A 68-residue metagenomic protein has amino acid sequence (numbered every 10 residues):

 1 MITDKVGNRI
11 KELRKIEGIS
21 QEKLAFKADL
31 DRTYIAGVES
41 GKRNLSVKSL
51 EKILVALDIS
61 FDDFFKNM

Functional and structural regions predicted by a protein language model:
M1-K5: A detector for short, charged/polar N-terminal pre-domain segments
N8-F26: Short basic helix-loop element that most often maps to the first helix and adjoining turn of HTH DNA-binding modules
I10, L24-A25, I35-V38, F64: Conserved hydrophobic/aromatic packing and binding residues within compact polymer-binding modules
I10, Q21, R32, V47-L50: Helix-turn-helix DNA-binding elements, focusing on the entry/boundary residues of the two helices that contact DNA
I16, D63-M68: Short, charged recognition helix plus adjacent turn of helix-turn-helix-like nucleic-acid-binding domains
L30-R43: Recognition helix of helix-turn-helix/homeodomain-like DNA-binding domains that insert into the DNA major groove
S40, I59, K66: Short, conserved catalytic or interaction motifs in soluble domains
K48-D63: DNA major-groove recognition helix of helix-turn-helix/homeodomain DNA-binding modules
